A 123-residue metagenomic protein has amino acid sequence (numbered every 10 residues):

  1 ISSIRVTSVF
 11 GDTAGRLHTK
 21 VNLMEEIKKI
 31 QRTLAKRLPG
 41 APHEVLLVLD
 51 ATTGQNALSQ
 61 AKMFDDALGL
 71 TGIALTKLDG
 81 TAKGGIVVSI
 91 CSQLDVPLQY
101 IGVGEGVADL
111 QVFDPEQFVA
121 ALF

Functional and structural regions predicted by a protein language model:
I1-F123: P-loop/Walker A NTP-binding module and the surrounding RecA-like catalytic core of P-loop NTPases
